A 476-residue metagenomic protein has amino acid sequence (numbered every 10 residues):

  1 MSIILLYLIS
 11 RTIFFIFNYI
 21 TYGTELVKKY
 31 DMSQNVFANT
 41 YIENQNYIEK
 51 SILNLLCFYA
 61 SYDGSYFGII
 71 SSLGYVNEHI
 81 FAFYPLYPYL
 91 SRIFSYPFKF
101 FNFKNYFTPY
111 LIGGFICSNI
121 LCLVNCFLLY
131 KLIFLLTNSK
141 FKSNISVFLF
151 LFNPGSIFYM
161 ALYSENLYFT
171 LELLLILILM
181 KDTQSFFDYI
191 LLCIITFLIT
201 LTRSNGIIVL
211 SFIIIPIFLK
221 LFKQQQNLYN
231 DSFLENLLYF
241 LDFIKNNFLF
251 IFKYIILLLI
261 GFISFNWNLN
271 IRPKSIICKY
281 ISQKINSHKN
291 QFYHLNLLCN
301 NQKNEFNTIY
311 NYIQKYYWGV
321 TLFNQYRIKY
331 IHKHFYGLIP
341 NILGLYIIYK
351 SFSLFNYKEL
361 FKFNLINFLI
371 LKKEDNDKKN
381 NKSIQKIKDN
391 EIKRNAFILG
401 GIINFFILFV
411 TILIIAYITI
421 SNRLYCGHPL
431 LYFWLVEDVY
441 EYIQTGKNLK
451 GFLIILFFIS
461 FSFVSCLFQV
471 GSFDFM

Functional and structural regions predicted by a protein language model:
S10-V27, L198-T202, G206-N364, C466-Q469 (+1 more regions): Membrane-lumen/periplasm interface segments of specific transmembrane helices in polyprenyl phosphate-linked
F58-Y106: Short hydrophobic/aromatic helix or loop-helix immediately within or flanking a transmembrane segment in polytopic
I93-S95, G113-L136: Transmembrane-helix motifs of polytopic, lipid-linked glycan transferases
F103-G113, L129-F152: Transmembrane-helix signature of polytopic, membrane-embedded enzymes that assemble or transfer cell-envelope glycans
T137, L167, L175-Y189: Membrane-interface transmembrane helices that cradle and orient dolichyl/undecaprenyl
L151, G155-F158, L173, L177 (+2 more regions): Membrane-interface alpha helices of multi-pass inner-membrane proteins
G155-Y168, L424: Short acidic/glycine- and proline-prone juxtamembrane loop motifs at membrane-interface regions of multi-pass membrane
K329-N395, L408-I412, P429-D438, Y442: Hydrophobic, aromatic-rich transmembrane alpha-helices and their immediate juxtamembrane boundary segments
